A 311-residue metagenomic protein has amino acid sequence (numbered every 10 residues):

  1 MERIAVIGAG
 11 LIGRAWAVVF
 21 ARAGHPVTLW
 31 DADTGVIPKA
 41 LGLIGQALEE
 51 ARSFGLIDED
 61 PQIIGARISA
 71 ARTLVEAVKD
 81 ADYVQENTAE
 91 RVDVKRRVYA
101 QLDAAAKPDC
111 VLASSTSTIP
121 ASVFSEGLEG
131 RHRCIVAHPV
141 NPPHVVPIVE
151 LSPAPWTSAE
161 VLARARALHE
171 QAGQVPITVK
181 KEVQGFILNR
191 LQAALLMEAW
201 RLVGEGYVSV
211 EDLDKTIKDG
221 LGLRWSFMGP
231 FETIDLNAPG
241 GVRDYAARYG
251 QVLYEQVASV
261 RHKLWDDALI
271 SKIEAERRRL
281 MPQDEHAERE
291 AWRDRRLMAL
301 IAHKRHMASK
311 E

Functional and structural regions predicted by a protein language model:
M1-F54, A105: NAD(P)+-binding Rossmann beta1-loop-alpha1 motif at the extreme N-terminus of oxidoreductases
A23, Q171-Q174, E205, V210-E311: NAD(P)-dependent Rossmann-like dehydrogenase/reductase catalytic/cofactor-binding core
H25, L151-E182, A194-L223: Internal alpha-helical scaffold of NAD(P)-dependent oxidoreductase catalytic cores
V27, V84, L112-A113, C134: Hydrophobic/aromatic residues located in beta-strands of well-ordered beta-sheets within soluble catalytic
L29-Q46, E50-P61, P153-S158, P176 (+1 more regions): Rossmann-like dinucleotide-binding cores of NAD(P)H-dependent redox enzymes
E50, L56-I57, Q62-V111: Rossmann-like NAD(P)-binding element
S114-K181, G185-N189: Rossmann-fold dinucleotide-binding core
